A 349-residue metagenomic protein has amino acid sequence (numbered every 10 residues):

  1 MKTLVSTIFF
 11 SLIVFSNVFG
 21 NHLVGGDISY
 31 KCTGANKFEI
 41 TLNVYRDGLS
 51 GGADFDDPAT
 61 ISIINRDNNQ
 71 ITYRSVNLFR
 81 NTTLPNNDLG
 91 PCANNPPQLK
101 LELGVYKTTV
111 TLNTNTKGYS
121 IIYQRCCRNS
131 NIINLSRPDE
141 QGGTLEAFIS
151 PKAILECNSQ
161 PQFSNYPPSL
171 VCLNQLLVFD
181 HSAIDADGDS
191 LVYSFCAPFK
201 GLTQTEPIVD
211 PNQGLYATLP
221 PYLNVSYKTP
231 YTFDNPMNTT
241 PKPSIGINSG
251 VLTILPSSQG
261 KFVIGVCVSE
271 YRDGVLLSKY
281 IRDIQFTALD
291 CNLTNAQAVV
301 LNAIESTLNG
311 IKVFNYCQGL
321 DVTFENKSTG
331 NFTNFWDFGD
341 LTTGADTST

Functional and structural regions predicted by a protein language model:
M1-V24, Y316, E325: Bacterial Sec-dependent N-terminal signal peptides
K2, S6, H181, D346-S348: Intrinsically disordered/low-complexity terminal segments and short unstructured peptides
S11-F15, F19, Y166, V300-I311: Short, charged, low-hydrophobicity "junction" segments
F19-V300, S328: Long, compositionally biased, intrinsically disordered segments
Y30, H181, V266, L320-T329 (+2 more regions): Residue-level signature of extracellular beta-strand-rich folds
S190-P198, T333-T342: Change to "...patches in solvent-exposed regions of secreted, membrane-anchored, or virion-exposed structural
I247-S249, A345-T349: Short, solvent-exposed loop/turn segments in extracellular or other extracytoplasmic domains
D290-F324, T342-D346: Proline- and Ser/Thr-rich low-complexity, intrinsically disordered segments
